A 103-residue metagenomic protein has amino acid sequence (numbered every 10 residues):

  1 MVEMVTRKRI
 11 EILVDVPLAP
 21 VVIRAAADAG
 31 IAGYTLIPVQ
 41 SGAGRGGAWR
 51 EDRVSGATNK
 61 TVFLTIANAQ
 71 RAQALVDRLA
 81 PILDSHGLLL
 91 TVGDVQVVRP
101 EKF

Functional and structural regions predicted by a protein language model:
M1-F103: Positively charged, small/polar-rich N-terminal and surface patches that mediate targeting and assembly and bind
